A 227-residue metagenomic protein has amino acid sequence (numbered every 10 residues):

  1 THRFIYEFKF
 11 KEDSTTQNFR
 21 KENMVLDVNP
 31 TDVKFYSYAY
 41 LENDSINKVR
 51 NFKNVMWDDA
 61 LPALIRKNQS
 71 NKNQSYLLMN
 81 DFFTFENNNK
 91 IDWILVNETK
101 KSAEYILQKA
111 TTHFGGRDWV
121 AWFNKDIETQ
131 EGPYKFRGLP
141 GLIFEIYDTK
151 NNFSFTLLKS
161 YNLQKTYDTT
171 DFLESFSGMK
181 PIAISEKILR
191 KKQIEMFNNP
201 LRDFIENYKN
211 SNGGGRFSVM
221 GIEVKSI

Functional and structural regions predicted by a protein language model:
T1-T99, I106, W119-V120, N151-I227: Extracellular or lumenal secretory-pathway regions
V96-L157: Glycine- and acidic-residue-rich phosphate-binding/metal-coordinating active-site segment common to enzymes that handle
